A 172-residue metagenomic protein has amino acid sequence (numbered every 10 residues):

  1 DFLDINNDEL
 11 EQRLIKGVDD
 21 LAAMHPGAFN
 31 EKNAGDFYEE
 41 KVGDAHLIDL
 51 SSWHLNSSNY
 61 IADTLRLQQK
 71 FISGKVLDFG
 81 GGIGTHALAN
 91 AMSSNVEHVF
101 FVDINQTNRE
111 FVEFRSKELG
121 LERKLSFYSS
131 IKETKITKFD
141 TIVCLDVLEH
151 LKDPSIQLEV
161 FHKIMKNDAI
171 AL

Functional and structural regions predicted by a protein language model:
D1-K135, L172: Conserved N-terminal segment of class I S-adenosyl-L-methionine
T107, K152-I156: Short N-terminal helix/helix-N-cap motif within the alpha/beta-hydrolase-1
V143: A conserved beta-strand element that flanks and buttresses the S-adenosyl-L-methionine
V147: Hydrophobic adenine-recognition pocket in adenosine-nucleotide-binding enzymes
I156-I170: A short glycine-rich, Lys/Arg-flanked "PGG" loop and its adjoining helix->strand segment in the class I
